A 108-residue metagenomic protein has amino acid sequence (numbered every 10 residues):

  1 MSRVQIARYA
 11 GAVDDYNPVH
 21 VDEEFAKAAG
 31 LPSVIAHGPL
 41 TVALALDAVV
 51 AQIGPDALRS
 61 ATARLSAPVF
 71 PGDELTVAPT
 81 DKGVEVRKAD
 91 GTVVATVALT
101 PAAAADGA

Functional and structural regions predicted by a protein language model:
M1-A36, G54: Catalytic strand-loop segment that frames the active site of acyl-thioester-processing enzymes
R8, Y16, A26-A28, V42 (+4 more regions): A broad, structure-centric signal for solvent-exposed, well-ordered loop/edge residues that line or flank functional
D14-D15, D22, D47, D56 (+4 more regions): Acidic-enriched, low-complexity/disordered segments with a strong bias for Aspartate over Glutamate
K27-P32, A36-D81: Hydrophobic beta-strand-centered segment that forms part of the acyl-chain substrate-binding groove
L65-A108: HotDog/MaoC-like acyl-thioester-processing domains
